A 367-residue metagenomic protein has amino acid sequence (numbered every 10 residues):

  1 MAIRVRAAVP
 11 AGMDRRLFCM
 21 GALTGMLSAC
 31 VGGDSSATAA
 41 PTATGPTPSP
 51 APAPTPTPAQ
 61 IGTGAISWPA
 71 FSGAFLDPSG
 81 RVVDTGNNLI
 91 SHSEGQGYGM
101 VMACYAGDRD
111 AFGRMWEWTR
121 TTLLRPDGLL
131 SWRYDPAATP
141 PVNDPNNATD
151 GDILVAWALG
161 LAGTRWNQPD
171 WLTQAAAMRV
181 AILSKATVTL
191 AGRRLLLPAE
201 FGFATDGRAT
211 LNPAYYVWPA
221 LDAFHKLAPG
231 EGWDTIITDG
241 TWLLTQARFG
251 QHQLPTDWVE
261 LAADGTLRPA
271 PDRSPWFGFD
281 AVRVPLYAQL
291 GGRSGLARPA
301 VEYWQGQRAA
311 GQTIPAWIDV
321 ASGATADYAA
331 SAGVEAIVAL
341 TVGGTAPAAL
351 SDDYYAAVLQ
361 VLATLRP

Functional and structural regions predicted by a protein language model:
M1-C30: N-terminal secretory signal peptides
V31-A39: Bacterial lipoprotein signal-peptidase II cleavage site
T38-A59: Ser/Thr-rich, Proline-interspersed low-complexity disordered segments
I61-I66, L89-S93, T149-D150, L172-G343 (+2 more regions): Extended ligand-binding clefts on enzyme/binding-domain cores
I61-T149: N-terminal carbohydrate-binding/catalytic regions of secreted carbohydrate-active enzymes
M100-Y105, L154-T164, P219-A223, L286-L290 (+1 more regions): Short glycine/serine- and small hydrophobic-enriched flexible loop segments
L129-A181: Substrate-binding cleft of extracellular glycoside hydrolase catalytic domains
